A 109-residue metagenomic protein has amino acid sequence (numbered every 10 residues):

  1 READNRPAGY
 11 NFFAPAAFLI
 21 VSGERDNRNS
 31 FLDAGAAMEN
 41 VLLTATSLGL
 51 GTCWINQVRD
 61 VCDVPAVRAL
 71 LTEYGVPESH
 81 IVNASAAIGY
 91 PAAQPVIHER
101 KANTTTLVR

Functional and structural regions predicted by a protein language model:
R1-R109: Acidic, surface-exposed loops and disordered segments
